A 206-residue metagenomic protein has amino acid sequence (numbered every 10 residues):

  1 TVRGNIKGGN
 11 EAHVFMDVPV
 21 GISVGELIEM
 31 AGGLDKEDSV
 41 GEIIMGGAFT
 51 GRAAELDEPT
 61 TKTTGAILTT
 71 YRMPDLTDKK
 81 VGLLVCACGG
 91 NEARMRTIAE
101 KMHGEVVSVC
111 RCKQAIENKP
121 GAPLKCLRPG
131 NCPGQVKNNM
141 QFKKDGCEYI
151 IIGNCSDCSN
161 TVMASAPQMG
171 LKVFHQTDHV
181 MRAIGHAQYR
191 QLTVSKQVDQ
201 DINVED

Functional and structural regions predicted by a protein language model:
T1-K144, I152-N154, V194-K196: Redox cofactor-anchoring modules in respiratory/redox and cofactor-processing assemblies
R52-A54, C158-M163: Short active-site-adjacent structural elements
G89, D157-S159, M181: Alpha-helix N-cap/helix-start and coil->helix boundary motif
A115-E117, P133, D157, A164-S165 (+1 more regions): Flexible mid-to-C-terminal extensions adjoining Fe-S/redox cofactors in radical SAM and related proteins
T161-D206: Peripheral docking tails and interdomain loops at the edges of cofactor- or intermediate-handling domains
